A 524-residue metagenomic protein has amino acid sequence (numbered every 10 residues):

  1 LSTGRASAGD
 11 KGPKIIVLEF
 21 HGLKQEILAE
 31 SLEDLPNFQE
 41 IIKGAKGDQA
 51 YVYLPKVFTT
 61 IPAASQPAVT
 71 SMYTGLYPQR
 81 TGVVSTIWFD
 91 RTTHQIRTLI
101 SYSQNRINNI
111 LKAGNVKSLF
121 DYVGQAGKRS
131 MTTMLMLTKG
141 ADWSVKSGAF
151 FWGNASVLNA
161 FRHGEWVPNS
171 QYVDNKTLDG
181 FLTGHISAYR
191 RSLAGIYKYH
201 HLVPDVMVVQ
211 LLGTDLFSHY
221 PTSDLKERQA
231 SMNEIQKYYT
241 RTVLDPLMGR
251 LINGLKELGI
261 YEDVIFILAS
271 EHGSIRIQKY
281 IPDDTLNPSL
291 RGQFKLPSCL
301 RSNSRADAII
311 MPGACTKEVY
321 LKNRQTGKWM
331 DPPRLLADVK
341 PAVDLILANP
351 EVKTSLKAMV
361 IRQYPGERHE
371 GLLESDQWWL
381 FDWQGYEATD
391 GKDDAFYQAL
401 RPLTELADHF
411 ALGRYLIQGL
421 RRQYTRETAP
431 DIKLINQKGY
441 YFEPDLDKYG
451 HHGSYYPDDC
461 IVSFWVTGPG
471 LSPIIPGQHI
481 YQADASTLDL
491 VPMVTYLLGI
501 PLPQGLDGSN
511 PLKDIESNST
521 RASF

Functional and structural regions predicted by a protein language model:
A6-A8: Boundary at the C-terminal end of the N-terminal hydrophobic targeting segment
K11-I16, D48-L54, Q125-M131, H201-M207 (+3 more regions): Loop/turn elements at helix/coil->beta-strand transitions in domains of secreted/extracellular proteins
G12-E26, I41-I42, M72, V123 (+7 more regions): Beta-strand elements within well-structured catalytic alpha/beta cores of enzymes that handle phosphate/sulfate esters
E26-T81, R129-T132, G477: Short, structured active-site-proximal loop/turn typified by the sulfatase FGly-forming signature C/S-X-P-X-R
S71, L76-Q229, G385-G391, E443: His/Asp/Glu-rich, glycine-adjacent segments that coordinate divalent cations and/or stabilize oxyanion chemistry on
V116, R305-M493: Active-site neighborhoods of enzymes that stabilize oxyanions during catalysis
G164, Y199-H201, L211-I260, Q278 (+2 more regions): Active-site-proximal cap/lid insertion segments
L258, D263-V264, S270-K328, M359-R362 (+1 more regions): Acidic/histidine-rich catalytic neighborhood
